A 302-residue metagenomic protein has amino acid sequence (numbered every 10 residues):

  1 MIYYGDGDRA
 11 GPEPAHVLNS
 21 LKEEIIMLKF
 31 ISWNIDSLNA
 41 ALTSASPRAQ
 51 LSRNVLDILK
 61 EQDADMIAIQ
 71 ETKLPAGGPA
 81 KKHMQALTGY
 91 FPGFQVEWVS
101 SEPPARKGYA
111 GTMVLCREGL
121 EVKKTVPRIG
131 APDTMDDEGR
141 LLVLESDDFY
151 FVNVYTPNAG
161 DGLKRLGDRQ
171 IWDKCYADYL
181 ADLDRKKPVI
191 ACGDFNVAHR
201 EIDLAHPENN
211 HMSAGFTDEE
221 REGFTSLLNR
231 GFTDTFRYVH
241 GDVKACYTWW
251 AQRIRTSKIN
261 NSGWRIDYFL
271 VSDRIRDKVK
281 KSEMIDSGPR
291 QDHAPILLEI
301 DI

Functional and structural regions predicted by a protein language model:
I2-G5, L18-T88, W98, P104-Y109: N-terminal, active-site-proximal structural segment of metallo-dependent hydrolase catalytic domains
E24, E283-I302: Surface polyanion/phosphate-binding segment centered on an Asp-His-Pro turn
L28-A41, E145-G160, C192: Active-site-proximal beta-strand elements of phosphoester/diester hydrolases
W33-N34, I58-G78, F151, Y179-E201 (+4 more regions): Active-site beta-strand/loop signature of hydrolases that rely on acidic residues for catalysis
L42, R128-T134, T156-D173, E208-S213: Surface-exposed cleft-lining segments at the edges of enzyme active sites
K73-A159: Structured beta-strand-rich core segments of catalytic domains in phosphoester-bond hydrolases
T88, K174-S262, I266: Metal-dependent phosphoesterases centered on the DNase I-like endonuclease/exonuclease/phosphatase
R106-T125, I254-D277: Conserved beta strand-loop-helix elements of the APE1-like EEP
